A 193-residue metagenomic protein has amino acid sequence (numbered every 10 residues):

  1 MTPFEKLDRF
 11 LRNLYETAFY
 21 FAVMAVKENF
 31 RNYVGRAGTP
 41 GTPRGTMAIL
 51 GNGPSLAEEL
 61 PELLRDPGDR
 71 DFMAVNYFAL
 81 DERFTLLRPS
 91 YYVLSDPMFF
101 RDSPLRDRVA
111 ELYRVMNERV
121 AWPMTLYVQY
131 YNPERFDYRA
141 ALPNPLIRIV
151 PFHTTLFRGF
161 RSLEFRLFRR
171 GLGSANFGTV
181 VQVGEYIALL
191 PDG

Functional and structural regions predicted by a protein language model:
M1-A37, L163: Membrane-proximal basic amphipathic "stem/tether" segments
F30-L50: Short linear elements at protein peripheries
A37-G38, E62-L63, V115-N117: A generic local secondary-structure boundary/capping motif
G45-G53, D71-V75: Short, hydrophobic/glycine-enriched beta-strand segments
N52-S55, M98: Short glycine-rich anion-binding loops that position phosphate/pyrophosphate groups of nucleotides and phosphorylated
L56-E59, D81: Short N-terminal binding/cap micro-motifs at the start of the first secondary-structure element
E59-R70: A short, Lys/Arg-enriched amphipathic alpha-helix followed by its capping loop at the start of a domain
G68, Y77-D192: Acidic/Gly/His-enriched mid-domain segments of enzyme catalytic cores or analogous surface patches that mediate
